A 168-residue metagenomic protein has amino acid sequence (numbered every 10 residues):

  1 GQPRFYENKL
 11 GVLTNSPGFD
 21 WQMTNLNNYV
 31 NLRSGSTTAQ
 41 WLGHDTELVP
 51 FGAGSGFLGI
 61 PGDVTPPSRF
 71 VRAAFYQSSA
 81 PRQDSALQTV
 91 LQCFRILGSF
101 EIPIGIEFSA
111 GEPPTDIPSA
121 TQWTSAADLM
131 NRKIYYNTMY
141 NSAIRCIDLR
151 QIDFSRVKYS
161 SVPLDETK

Functional and structural regions predicted by a protein language model:
G1-Q2: Catalytic cofactor-binding cores of redox enzymes
F5-K168: C-terminus-biased signal that marks the final domain/tail of proteins
